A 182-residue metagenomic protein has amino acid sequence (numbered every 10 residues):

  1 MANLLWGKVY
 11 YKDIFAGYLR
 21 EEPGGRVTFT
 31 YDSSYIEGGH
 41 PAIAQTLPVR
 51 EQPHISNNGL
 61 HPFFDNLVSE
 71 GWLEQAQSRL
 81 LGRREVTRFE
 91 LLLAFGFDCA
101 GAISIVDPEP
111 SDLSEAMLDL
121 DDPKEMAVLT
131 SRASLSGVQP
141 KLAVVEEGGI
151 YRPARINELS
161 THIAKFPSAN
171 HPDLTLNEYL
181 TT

Functional and structural regions predicted by a protein language model:
M1-T182: Phosphate/dinucleotide-binding and metal-coordinating scaffold of catalytic cores in nucleotide-dependent enzymes
